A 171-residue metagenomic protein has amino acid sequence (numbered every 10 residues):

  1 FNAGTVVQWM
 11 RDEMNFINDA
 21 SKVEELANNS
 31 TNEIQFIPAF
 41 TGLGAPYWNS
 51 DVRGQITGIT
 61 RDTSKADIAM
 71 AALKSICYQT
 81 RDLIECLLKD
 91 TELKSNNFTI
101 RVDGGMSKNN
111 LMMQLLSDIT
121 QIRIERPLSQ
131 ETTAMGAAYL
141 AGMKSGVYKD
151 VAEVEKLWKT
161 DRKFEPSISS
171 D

Functional and structural regions predicted by a protein language model:
F1-D171: Glycine/Thr-rich phosphate-binding loops that ligate phosphate moieties of nucleotide and other phosphorylated ligands
